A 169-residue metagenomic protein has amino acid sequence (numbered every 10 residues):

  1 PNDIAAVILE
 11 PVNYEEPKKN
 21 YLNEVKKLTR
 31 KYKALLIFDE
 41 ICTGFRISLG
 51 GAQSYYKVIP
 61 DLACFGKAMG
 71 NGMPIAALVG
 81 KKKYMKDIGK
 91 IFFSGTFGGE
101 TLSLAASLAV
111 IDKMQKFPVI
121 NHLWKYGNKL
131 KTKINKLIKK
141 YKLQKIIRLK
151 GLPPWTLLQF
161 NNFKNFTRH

Functional and structural regions predicted by a protein language model:
P1-H169: Conserved N-terminal phosphate-binding loop of PLP-dependent enzymes in the Aspartate aminotransferase
